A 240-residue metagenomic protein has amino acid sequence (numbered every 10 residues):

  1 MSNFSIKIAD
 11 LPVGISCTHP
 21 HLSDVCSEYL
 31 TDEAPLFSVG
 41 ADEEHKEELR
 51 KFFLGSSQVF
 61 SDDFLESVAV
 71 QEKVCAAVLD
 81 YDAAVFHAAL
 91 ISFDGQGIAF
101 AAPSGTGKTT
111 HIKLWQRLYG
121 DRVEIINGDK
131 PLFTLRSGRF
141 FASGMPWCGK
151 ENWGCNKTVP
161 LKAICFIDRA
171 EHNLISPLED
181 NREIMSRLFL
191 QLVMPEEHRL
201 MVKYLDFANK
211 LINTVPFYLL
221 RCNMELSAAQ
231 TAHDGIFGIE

Functional and structural regions predicted by a protein language model:
M1-S104, L114-E124, L132-E240: A noncatalytic interaction/capping subdomain that flanks phosphate/NTP-handling catalytic cores
K108: Conserved lysine of the Walker
H111: Hydrophobic positions on the alpha1 helix immediately C-terminal to the Walker A/P-loop
